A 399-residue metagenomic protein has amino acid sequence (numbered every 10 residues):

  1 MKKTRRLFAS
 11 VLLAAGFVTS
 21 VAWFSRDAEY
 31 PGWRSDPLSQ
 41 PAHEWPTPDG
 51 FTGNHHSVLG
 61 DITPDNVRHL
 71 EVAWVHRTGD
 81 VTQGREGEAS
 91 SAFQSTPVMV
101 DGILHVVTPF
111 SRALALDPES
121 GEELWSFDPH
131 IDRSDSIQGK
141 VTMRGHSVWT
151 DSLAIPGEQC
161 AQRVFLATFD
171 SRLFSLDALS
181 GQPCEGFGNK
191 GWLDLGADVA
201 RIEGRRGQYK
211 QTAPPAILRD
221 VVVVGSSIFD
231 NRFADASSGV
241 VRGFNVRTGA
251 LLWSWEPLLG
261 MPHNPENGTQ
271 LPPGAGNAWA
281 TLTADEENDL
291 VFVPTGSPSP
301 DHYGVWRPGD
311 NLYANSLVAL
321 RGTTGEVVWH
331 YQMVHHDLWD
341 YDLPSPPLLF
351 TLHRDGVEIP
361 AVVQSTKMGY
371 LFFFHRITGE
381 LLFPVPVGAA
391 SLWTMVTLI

Functional and structural regions predicted by a protein language model:
M1-A14: N-terminal Sec-pathway targeting helices
A15-S35: Bacterial Sec-dependent signal peptides at the C-terminal "C-region" and cleavage site
Y30-R77, P257: Blade/loop signatures of beta-propeller domains
W45-D49, A89-F110, Q138-R172, G207-F233 (+4 more regions): Repeat-blade elements of multi-bladed beta-propeller folds
T52-I62, S171-F174, A178, A236: Short aromatic-glycine motifs in intrinsically disordered, low-complexity regions
T52-V58, D80-R85, V106, L114 (+1 more regions): Short, solvent-exposed loop/turn elements at domain surfaces
L59-H105, D132, L153: Asp/Glu-centered strand-loop micro-motifs enriched in Gly/Pro and often flanked by an aromatic residue
N66-V81, A113-I137, T150-I155, L173-R205 (+4 more regions): Extracytoplasmic/lumenal domain signature
